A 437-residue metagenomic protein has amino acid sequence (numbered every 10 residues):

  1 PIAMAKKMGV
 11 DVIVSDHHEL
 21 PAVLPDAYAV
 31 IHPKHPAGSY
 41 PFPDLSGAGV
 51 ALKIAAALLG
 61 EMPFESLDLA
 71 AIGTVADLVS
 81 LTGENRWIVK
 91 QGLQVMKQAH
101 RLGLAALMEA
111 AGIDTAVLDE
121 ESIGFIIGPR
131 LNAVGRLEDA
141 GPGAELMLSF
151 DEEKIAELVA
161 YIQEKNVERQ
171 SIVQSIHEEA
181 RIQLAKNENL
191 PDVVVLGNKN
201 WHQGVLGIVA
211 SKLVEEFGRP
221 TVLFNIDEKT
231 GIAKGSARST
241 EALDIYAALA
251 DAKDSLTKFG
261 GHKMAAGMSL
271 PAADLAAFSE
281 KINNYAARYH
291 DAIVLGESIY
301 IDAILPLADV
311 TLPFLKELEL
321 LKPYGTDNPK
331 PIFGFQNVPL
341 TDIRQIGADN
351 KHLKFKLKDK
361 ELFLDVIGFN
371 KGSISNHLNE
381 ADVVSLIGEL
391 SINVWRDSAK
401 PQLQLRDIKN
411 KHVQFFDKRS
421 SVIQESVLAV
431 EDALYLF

Functional and structural regions predicted by a protein language model:
P1, G47-A48, Q203-I208: Short glycine/serine/threonine-rich phosphate/pyrophosphate-binding segments that cradle anionic phosphate groups
P1-P25, V30-P36, S171, S175 (+3 more regions): N-terminal small/polar loop signature for handling phosphorylated ligands or for N-terminal nucleophile
G9, L59-A277, I304, I346-G347: Hydrophobic helix-and-loop "lid/oligomerization" segment in the mid-to-C-terminal part of catalytic domains
V10-I13, Y28-V30, F42, G49 (+5 more regions): Structural motif
S15-H18, P33-H35, I54, I72 (+2 more regions): Fold-independent oxyanion-binding glycine-rich loops and adjacent beta-strand/coil segments at enzyme active sites
H18-V23, A37-S39, E228-I232, L243: Short gly/pro/ser/thr-enriched loop/turn and capping motifs at secondary-structure boundaries
D26-A76: Short alpha-helices
K154-L158, E164-L196, K229, A250-F437: Mid-to-C-terminal polyanion-binding domains and interfaces
